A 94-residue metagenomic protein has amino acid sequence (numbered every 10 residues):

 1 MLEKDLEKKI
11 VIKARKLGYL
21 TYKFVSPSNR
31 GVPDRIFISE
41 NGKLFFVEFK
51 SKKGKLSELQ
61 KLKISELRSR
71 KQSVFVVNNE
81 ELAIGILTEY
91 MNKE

Functional and structural regions predicted by a protein language model:
M1, D5, S26, R30 (+2 more regions): Residues at secondary-structure transition points
M1-K23, K53: Acidic-basic catalytic patches of nuclease active cores, encompassing PD-(D/E)XK and other metal-cofactor nuclease
V11, R15, I64-R68, T88: Class I S-adenosyl-L-methionine
K16-E40: Active-site metal-binding core of divalent-cation-utilizing nuclease and nuclease-like domains
Y22, F45-V47, F75: Hydrophobic/aromatic beta-strand patches that form the interior of the parallel beta-sheet core in alpha/beta enzyme
R35-F37, F45-S51: Conserved catalytic cores of phosphodiester-cleaving nucleases, focusing on short active-site segments
E48-R70: Short aromatic-glycine-(Arg/Gly/Cys) micro-motifs in beta-strand/loop hairpins
S73-E94: Basic, glycine-rich
